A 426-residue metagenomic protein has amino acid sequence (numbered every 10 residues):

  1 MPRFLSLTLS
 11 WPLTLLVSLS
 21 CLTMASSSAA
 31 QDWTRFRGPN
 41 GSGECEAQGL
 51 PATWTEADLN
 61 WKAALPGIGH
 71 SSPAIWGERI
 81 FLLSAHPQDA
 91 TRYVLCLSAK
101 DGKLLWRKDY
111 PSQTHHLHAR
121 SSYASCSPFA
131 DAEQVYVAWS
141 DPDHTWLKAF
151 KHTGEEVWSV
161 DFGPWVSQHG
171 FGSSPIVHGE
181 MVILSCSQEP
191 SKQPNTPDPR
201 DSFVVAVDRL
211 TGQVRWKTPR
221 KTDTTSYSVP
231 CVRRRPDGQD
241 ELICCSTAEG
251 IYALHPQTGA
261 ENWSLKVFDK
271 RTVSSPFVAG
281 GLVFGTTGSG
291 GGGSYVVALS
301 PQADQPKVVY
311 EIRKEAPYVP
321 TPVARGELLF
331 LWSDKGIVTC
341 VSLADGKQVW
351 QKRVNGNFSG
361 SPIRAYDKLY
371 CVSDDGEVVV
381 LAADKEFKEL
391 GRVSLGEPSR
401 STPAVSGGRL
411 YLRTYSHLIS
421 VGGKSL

Functional and structural regions predicted by a protein language model:
M1-L9: N-terminal secretory signal peptides that target proteins for export/translocation
T8-M24: Bacterial N-terminal signal peptides
S27-L426: Noncatalytic, solvent-exposed loop/strand surfaces of beta-propeller-type extracellular/periplasmic domains
